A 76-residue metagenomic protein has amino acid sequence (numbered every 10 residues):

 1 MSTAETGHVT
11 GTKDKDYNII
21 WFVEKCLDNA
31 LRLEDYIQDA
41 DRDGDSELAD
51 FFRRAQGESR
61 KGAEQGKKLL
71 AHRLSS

Functional and structural regions predicted by a protein language model:
M1-S76: Iron-associated oxidoreductase/ferritin-like identity signal
